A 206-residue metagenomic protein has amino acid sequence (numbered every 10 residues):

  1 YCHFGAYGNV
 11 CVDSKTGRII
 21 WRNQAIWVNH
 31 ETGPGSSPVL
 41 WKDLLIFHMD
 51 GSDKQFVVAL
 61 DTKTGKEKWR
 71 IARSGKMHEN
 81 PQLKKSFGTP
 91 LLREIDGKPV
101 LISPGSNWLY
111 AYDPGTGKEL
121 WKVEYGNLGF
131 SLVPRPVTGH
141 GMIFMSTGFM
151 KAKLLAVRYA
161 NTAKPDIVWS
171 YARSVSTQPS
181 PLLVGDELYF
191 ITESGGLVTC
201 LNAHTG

Functional and structural regions predicted by a protein language model:
Y1-G206: Noncatalytic, solvent-exposed loop/strand surfaces of beta-propeller-type extracellular/periplasmic domains
